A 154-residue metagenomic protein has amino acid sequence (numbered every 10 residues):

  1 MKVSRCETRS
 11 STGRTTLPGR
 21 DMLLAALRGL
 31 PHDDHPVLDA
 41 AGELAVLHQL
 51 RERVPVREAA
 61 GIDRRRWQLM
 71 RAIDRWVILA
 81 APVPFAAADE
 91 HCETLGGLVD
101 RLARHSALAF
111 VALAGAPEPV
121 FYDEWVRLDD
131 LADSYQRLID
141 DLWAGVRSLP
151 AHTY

Functional and structural regions predicted by a protein language model:
M1-Y154: Anionic, Ser/Thr-rich low-complexity intrinsically disordered regions
